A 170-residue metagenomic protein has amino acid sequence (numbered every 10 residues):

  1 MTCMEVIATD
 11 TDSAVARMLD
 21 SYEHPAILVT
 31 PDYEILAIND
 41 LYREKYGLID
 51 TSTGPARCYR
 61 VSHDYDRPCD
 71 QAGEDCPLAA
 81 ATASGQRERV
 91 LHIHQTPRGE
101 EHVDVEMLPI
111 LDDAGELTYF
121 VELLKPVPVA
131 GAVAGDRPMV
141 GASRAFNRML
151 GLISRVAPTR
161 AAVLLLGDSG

Functional and structural regions predicted by a protein language model:
T2-R17, P128-V129, G141, A145: Short, charged amphipathic alpha-helical "coupling" segments at sensory-output junctions in signaling proteins
E5-G47, P158: Sensory modules in modular signal-transduction proteins
T51-I93: Terminal output helix/cap of sensory domains in signal transduction proteins
R89-I93, H102-V105, V121: PAS/PAC sensory module
I93-G99, L111: PAS-family sensory domains
P109-N147: Sensory coupling linkers of modular signal transduction proteins
A134-G170: AAA+ ATPase active-site-proximal loops
